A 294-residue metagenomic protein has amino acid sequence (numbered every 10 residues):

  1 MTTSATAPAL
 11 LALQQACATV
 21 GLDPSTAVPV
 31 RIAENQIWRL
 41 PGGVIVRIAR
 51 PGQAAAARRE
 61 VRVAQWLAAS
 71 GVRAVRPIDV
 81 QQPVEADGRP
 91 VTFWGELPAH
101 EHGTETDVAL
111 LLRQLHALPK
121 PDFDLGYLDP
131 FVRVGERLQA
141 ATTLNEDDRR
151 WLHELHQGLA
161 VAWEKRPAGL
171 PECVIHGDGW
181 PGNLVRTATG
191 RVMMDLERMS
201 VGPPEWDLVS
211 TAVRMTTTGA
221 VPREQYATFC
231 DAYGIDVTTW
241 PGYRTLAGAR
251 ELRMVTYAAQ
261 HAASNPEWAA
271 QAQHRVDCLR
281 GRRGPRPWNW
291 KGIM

Functional and structural regions predicted by a protein language model:
M1-P24, R150, H274-M294: Regulatory N- and C-terminal appendages and interdomain linkers associated with kinase/kinase-like NTP transferase
T6-L13, K120-G177, G234, R286 (+1 more regions): An alpha-helical support segment within catalytic cores of ATP-dependent transferases
L10, R47-D87, P98-A117: A conserved alpha-helical element in kinase catalytic cores
R31-V46, P77, A160-L208: Active-site acidic catalytic loop and adjacent metal/ATP-binding pocket of ATP-dependent phosphoryl transfer enzymes
E34, L40-G43, A86-P90, A249: A short, glycine/Asx- and small/polar-enriched loop/turn that sits immediately N-terminal to a beta-strand
G95: Conserved Hanks-type protein kinase catalytic core
R133, L138-L144, E224, T256-M294: ATP/Mg2+ or Mg2+-diphosphate-binding catalytic cores that bind nucleotide phosphates or diphosphates via glycine-rich
E205-T238, A249-P266: Active-site activation/catalytic loop segments of kinase-like enzymes and analogous catalytic loops in related
